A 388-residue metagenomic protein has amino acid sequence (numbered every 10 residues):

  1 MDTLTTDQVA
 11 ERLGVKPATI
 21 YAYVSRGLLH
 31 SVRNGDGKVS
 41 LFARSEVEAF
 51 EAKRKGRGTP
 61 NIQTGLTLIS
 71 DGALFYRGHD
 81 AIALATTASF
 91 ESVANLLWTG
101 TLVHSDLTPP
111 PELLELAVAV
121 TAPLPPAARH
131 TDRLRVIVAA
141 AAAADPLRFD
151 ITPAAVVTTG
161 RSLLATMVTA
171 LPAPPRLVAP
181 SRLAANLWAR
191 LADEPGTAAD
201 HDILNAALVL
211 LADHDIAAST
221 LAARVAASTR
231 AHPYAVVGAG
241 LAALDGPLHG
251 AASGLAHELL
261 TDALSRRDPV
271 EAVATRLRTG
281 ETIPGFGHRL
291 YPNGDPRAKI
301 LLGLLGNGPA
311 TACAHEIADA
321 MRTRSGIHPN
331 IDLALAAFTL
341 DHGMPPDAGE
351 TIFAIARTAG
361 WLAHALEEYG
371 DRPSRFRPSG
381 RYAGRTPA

Functional and structural regions predicted by a protein language model:
D2-A388: Hydrophobic alpha-helical bundle cores within soluble ligand-binding/oligomerization subdomains
